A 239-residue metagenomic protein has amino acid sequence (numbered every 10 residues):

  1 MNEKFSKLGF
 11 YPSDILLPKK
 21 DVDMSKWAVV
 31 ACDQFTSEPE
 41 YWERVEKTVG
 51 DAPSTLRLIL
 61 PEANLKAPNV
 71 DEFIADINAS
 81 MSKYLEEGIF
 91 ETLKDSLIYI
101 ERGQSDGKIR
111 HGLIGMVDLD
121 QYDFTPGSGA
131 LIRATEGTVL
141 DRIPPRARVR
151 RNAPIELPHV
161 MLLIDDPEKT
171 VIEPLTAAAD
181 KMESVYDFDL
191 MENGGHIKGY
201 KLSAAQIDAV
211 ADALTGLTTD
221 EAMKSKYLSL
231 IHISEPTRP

Functional and structural regions predicted by a protein language model:
M1-L190: N-terminal extension/subdomain marker
L157, A222-K224, R238: Structured catalytic/nucleic-acid-binding cores of DNA maintenance enzymes
M191-L228: Helix-hairpin-helix/helix-loop-helix acidic hairpins
I231-P239: Residue-level detector of conserved catalytic or cofactor/ligand-binding positions in enzyme active sites
